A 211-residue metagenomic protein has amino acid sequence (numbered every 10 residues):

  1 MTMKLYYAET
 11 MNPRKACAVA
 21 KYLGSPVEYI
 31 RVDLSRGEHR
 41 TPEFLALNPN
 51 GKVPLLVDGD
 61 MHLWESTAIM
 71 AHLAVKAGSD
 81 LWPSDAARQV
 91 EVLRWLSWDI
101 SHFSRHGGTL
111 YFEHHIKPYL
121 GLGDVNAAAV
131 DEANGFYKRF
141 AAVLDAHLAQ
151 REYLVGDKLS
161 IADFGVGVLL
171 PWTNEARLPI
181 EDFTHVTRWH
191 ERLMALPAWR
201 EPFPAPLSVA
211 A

Functional and structural regions predicted by a protein language model:
M1-A127, D145: GST-like domain detector, emphasizing the conserved glutathione-binding G-site in the N-terminal thioredoxin-like
Y29, P83, D157, N174 (+2 more regions): A generic structural-conservation signal
D33, I161, P206-L207: Short, solvent-exposed turn/loop segments enriched in Gly/Ser/Thr/Pro and often Arg
N50, K76, Q150-R151, L196: Structured helix-beta-strand junction loops
W95, D99-A195: GST-like fold's C-terminal all-alpha helical module
V186-A211: Long hydrophobic alpha-helical segments typical of transmembrane helices together with their membrane-interfacial
